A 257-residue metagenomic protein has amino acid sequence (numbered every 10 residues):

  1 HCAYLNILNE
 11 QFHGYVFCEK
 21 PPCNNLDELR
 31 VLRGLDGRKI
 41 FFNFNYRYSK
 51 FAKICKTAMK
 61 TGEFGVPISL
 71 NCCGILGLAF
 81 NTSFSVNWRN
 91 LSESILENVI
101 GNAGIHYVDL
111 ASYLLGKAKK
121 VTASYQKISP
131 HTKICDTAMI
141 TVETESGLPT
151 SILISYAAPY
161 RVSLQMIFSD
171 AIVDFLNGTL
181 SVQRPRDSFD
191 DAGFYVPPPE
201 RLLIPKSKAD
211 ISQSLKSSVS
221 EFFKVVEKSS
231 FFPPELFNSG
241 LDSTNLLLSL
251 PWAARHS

Functional and structural regions predicted by a protein language model:
C2-R47: Beta-strand-loop-alpha-helix segment that lines the small-molecule cofactor/substrate pocket of alpha/beta enzymes
N9, G14, R30-V31, T61 (+2 more regions): C-terminal helix-rich "cap/oligomerization" subdomain common to oxidoreductases
E19, E93-G101, I204-A209: A short acidic, glycine-rich active-site loop that binds or catalyzes chemistry on phosphate/adenosine moieties
L29-R30, I54, A79-S85, K133-D136 (+3 more regions): Short aromatic-enriched loop/helix-cap "lid" or pocket-rim segments at secondary-structure transitions that line
N45, Q165-N238: C-terminal glycine/acidic-rich active-site capping loop/insertion
Y46-S124, I128-H131: Predominantly a Rossmann-like dinucleotide-binding segment in NAD(P)-dependent oxidoreductases
N102-Q183, K216-S229, S249-L250: Contiguous beta-strand/loop segments that form the cofactor/metal-binding neighborhood of enzyme cores
